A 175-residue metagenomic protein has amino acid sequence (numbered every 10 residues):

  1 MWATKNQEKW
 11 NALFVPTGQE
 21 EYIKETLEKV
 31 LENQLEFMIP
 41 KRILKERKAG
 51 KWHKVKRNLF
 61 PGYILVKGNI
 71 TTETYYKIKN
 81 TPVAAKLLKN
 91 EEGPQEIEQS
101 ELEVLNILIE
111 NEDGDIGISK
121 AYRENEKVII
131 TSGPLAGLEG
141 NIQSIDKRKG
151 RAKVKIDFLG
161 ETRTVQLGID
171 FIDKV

Functional and structural regions predicted by a protein language model:
W2-K127, K149, K153-V175: Acidic-enriched and Gly/Ser
